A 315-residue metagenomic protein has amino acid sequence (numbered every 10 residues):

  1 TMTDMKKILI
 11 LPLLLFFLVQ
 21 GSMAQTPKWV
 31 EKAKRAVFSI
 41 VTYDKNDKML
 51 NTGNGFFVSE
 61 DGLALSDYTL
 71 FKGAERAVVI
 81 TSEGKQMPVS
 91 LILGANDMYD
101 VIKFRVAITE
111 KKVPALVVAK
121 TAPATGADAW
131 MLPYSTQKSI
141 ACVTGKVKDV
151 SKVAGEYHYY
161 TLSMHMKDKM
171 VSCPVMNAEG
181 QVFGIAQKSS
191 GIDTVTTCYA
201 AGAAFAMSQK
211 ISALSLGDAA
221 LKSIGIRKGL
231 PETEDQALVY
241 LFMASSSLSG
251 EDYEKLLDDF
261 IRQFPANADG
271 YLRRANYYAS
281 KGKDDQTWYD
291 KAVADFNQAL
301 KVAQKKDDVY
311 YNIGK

Functional and structural regions predicted by a protein language model:
Q25-T26, Y43-D61, D67, Q86-P88 (+2 more regions): A conserved glycine-rich beta-strand in the N-terminal activation segment of trypsin-fold
Q25-W29, K112-Y159, M166-M170, A186-C198: Flexible, gly/ser-rich surface segments that form the specificity/activation loops bordering the active-site cleft
T26, V30, I185-R262: C-terminal cap/linker of serine protease catalytic domains
S59-W130, Q137-A141, E156: Conserved active-site neighborhood of the chymotrypsin/trypsin-like protease fold
S247-K255, G282-D295: Structural signature of tandem alpha-helical TPR/SEL1-like repeats, specifically the intra-repeat loop/turn
Q263, K301-A303: Structural marker of alpha-solenoid helical repeat scaffolds
A268-D269, K306-D308: Helix-start (N-cap) detector for alpha-helical repeat units in TPR-like alpha-solenoids, especially tetratricopeptide
